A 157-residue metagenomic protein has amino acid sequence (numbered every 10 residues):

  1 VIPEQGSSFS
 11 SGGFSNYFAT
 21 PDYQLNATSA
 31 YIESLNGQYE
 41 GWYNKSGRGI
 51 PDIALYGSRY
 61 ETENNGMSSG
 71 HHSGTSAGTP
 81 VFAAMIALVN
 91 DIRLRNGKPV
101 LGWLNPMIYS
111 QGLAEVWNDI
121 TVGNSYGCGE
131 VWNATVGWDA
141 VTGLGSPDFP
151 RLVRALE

Functional and structural regions predicted by a protein language model:
V1-E157: Extracellular protease catalytic domains of secreted zymogens
